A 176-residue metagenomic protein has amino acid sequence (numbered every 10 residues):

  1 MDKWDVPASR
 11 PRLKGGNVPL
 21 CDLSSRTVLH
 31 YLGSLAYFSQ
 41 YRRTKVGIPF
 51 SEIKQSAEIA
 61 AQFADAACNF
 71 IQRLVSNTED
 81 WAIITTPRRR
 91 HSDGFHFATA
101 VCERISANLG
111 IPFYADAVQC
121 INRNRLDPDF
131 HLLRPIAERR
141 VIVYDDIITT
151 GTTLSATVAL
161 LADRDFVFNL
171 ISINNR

Functional and structural regions predicted by a protein language model:
M1-E79, A117-R140, T150, R176: Active-site-facing substrate-recognition patch
I53-A57, P87-F95: A short, highly charged nucleic-acid-interacting micro-segment common to nuclease and nuclease-linked defense proteins
A67, I71-V75, C102-L109, L161: Hydrophobic, Leu/Ile/Phe/Ala-enriched alpha-helical segments that form helix-helix packing faces
T78-R90: Short glycine-rich phosphate-binding loop at a beta-alpha junction
W81, F113, V141, D165-F168: Hydrophobic anchor at the start of a short beta-strand that flanks the dinucleotide cofactor-binding loop
I84-P87, D145, S172-N174: Short beta-strand/turn micro-motifs composed of small residues that flank or help shape donor/cofactor-binding pockets
H91-I142, T149-T157: Short, glycine/charge-rich flexible loops or terminal/linker lids adjacent to PRPP-binding catalytic cores
D116-Q119, S155-R176: A short, conserved beta-to-alpha structural element at the edge of catalytic cores that scaffolds binding
